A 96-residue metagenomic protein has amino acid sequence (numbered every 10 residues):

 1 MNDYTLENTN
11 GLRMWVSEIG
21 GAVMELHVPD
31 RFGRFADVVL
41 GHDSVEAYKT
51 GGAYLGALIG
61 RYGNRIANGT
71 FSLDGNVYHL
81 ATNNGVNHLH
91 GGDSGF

Functional and structural regions predicted by a protein language model:
M1-F96: Surface-exposed acidic/polar loop and edge beta-strand patches at domain peripheries
